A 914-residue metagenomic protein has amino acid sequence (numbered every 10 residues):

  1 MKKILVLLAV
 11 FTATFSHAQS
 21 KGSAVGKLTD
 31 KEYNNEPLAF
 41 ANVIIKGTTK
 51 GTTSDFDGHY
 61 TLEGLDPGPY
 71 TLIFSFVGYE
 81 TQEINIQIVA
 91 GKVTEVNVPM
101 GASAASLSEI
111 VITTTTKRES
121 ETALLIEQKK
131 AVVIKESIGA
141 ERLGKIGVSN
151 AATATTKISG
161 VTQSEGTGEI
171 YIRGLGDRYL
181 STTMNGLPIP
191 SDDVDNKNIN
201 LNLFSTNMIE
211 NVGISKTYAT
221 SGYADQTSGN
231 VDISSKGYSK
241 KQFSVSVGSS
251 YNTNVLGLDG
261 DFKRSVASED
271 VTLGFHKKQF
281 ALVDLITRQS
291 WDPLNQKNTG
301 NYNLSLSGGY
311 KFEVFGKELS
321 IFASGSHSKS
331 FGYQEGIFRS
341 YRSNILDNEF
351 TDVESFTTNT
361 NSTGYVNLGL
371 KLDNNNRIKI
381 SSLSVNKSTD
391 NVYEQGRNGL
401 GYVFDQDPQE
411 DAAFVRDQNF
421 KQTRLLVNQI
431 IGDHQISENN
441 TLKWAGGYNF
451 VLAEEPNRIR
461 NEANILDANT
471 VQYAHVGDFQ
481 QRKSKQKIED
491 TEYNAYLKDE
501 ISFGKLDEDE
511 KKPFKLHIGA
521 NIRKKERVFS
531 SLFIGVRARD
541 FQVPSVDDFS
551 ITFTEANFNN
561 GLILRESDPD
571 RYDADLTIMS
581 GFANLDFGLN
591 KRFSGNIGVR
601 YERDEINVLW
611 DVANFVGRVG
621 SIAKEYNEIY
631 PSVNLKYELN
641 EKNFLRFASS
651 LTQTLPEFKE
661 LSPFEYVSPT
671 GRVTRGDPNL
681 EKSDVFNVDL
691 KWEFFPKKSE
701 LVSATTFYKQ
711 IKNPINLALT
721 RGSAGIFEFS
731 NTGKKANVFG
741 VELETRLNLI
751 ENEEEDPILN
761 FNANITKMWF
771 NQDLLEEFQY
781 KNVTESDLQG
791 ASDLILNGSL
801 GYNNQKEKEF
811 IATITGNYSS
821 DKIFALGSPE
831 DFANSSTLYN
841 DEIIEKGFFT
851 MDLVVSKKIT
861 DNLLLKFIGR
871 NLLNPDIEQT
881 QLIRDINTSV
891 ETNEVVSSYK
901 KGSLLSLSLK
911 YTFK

Functional and structural regions predicted by a protein language model:
T29-N34, A41-K46, S75-V77, V89 (+1 more regions): Short, acidic, small-residue-rich periplasmic hinge/interaction motif at the N-terminus of Gram-negative outer-membrane
T48-H59: Short, acidic Ser/Thr/Gly-rich low-complexity loop/linker segments typical of extracellular and cell-surface proteins
K117-R118, T122, I126-Y171, D177 (+2 more regions): Periplasmic N-terminal accessory/gating domains of Gram-negative outer-membrane beta-barrel systems
P188, T470-Q472, E526-V528, P544-V546 (+9 more regions): Surface-exposed extracellular loop regions of Gram-negative outer-membrane beta-barrel proteins, predominantly
Q289-E394, V633: Transmembrane beta-barrel wall of Gram-negative outer-membrane proteins
Q472-V476, K483-S484, I488-K498, R675-E681 (+4 more regions): Outer membrane beta-barrel strand-and-loop segments of large Gram-negative receptors, especially TonB-dependent
F707-I711, F727-L826: Gram-negative outer-membrane beta-barrel transporters
Y818-E830, S856-K914: C-terminal beta-signal and adjacent terminal beta-strands/loops of Gram-negative outer-membrane beta-barrel proteins
